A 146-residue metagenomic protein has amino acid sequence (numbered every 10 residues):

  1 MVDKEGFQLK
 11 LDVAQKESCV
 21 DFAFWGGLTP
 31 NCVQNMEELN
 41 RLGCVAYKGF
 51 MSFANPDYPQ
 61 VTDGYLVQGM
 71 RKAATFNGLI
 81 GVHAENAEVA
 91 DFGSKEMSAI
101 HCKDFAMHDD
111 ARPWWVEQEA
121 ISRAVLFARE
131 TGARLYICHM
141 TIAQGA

Functional and structural regions predicted by a protein language model:
M1-E17: Metal-associated gating/positioning segment near the N- to mid-region
E5, G26-G27: A metal-dependent hydrolase metal-coordination microenvironment
C19-D21, R134: Residues at or immediately flanking beta-strands
D21-W25, E38: Hydrophobic alpha-helical hairpins/lids featuring a short glycine-rich hinge
T29-V33: Active-site beta->alpha loop and helix N-cap motifs at the rims of alpha/beta catalytic domains
Q34-A146: Histidine/acidic residue-rich metal-binding segments in metalloenzymes
